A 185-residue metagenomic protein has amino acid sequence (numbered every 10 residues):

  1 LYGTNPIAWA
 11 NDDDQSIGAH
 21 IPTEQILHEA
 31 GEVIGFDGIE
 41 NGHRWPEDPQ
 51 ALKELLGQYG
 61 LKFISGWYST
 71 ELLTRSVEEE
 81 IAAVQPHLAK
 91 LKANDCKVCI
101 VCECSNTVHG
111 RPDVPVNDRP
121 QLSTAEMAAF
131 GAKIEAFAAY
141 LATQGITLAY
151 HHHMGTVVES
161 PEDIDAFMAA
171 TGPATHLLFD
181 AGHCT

Functional and structural regions predicted by a protein language model:
L1-I7, D37-N41, F63-Y68, C99-V101 (+2 more regions): Hydrophobic faces of well-ordered beta-strands that scaffold small-molecule active sites in alpha/beta enzyme cores
L1-Q15, S65-T70, T107-N117: N-terminal small/glycine-rich loop or linker at the start of catalytic domains across soluble metabolic enzymes
A8-P22, G42, S69-I81, R119-A128: Active-site mouth loops of central-metabolism enzymes
D14-A30, A51, E79-K90: Short, acidic/polar
I21-E47, A93-C99: Catalytic domains of carbohydrate-active enzymes, especially glycoside hydrolases
G38-A51, T70-A82, M154-S160, A181-T185: Acidic-and-aromatic substrate-binding clefts and catalytic sites of carbohydrate-active enzymes
E47-W67: Aromatic-lined substrate-binding rim segments of carbohydrate-active enzymes
E78-F179: Active-site acidic/histidine proton-transfer and metal-coordination neighborhood in alpha/beta enzyme cores
